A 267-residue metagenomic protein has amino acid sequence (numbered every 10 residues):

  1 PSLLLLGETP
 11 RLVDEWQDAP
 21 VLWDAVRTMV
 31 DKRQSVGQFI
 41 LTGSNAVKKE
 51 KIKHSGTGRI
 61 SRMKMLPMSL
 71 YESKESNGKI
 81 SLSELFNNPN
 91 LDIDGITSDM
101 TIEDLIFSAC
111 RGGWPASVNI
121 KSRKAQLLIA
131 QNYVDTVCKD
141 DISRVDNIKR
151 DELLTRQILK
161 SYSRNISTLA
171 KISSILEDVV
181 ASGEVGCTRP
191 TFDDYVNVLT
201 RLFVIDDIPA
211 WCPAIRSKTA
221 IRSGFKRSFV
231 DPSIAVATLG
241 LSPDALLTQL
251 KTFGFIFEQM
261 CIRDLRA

Functional and structural regions predicted by a protein language model:
S2-L6, M29-V36, S55-G58: Conserved catalytic network of the ASCE P-loop NTPase/AAA+ motor domain
L4-L22: Conserved P-loop NTPase "ATPase switch" module shared by AAA+ and STAND
L12-V13, Q38-S44, K64, S73: Structural recognition of the conserved hydrophobic beta-strand(s) that form the central parallel beta-sheet of P-loop
D14, V26, S73, A109-G112 (+3 more regions): Conserved RecA-like P-loop NTPase ATPase core
W23-V47: Conserved catalytic/switch belt of AAA+ P-loop NTPases
D24-A25, I52-S55, L241: Short amphipathic alpha-helical segments
E50-R164: Interdomain motor-coupling "hinge/lid" segment immediately C-terminal to the ATP-binding subdomain of NTP-driven enzymes
V118-A267: Accessory nucleic acid-recognition modules appended to NTPase machines
